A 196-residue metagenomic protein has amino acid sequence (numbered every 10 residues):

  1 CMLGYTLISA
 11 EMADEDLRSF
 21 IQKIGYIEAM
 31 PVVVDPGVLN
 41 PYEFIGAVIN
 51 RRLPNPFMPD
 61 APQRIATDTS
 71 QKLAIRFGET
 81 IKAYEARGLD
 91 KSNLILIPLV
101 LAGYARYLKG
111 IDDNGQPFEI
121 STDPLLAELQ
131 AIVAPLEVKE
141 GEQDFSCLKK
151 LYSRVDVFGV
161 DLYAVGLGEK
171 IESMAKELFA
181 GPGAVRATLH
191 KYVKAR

Functional and structural regions predicted by a protein language model:
C1-R196: Non-transmembrane, aqueous-exposed alpha-helical and coiled segments at domain scale
